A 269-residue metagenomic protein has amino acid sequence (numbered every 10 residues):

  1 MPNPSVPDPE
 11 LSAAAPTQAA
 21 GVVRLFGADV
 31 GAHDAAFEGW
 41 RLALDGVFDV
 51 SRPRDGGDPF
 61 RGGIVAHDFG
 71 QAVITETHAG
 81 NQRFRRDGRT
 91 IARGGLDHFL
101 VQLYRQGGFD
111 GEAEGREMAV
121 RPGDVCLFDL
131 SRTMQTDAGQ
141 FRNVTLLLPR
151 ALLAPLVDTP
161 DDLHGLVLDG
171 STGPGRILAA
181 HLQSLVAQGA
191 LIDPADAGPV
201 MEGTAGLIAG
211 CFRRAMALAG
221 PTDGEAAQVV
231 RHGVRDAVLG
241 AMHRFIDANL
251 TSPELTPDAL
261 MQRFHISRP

Functional and structural regions predicted by a protein language model:
P2-F60, V65, G108-R268: Alpha-helical bundle regulatory/interaction domains
W40-L44, R61-F84: A short glycine-rich, His/Asp/Glu-containing loop-to-beta-strand
G70-A72, H78-F84, R89-G111: Glycine- and acidic-residue-biased ligand/ion/polar-headgroup-sensing regions
